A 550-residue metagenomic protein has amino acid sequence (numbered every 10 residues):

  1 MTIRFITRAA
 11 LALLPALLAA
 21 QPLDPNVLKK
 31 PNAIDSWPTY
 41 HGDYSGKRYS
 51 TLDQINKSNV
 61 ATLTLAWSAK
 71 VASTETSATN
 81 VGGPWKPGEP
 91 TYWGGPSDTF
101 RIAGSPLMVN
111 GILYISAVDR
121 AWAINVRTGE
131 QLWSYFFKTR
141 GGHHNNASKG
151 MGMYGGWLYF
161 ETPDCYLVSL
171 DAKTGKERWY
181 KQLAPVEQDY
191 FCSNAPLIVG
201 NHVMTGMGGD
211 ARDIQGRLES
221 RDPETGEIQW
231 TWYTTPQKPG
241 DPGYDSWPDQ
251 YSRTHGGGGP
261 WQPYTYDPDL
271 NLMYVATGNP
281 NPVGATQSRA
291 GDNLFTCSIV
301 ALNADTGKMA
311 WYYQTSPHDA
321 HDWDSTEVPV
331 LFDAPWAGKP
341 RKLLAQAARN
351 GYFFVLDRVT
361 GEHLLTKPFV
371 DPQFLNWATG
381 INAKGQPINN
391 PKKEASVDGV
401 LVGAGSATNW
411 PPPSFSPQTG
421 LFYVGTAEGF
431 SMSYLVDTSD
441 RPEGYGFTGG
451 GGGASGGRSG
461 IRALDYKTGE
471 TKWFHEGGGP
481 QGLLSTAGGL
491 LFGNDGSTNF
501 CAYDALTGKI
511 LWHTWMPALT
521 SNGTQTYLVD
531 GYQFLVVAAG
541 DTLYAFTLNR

Functional and structural regions predicted by a protein language model:
A20-D53, A78, P87-P90: N-terminal pre-domain segments of enzymes
I34-D35, N110-I112, G155-G156, G200-H202 (+5 more regions): Short coil/turn segments that connect the beta-strands within blades of beta-propeller domains
D43, D119, D164, G209 (+7 more regions): Residue-level signature of beta-propeller blades and closely related beta-rich strand-turn architectures in secreted
A69-S105, S134-Y154, Y180-A195, Y233-P263 (+8 more regions): Extracytoplasmic beta-rich repeat domains
D164, I214-R217, F295-T296, R341 (+3 more regions): A detector of repeated loop/turn-to-beta-strand junctions in beta-rich toroidal repeat architectures
L170, T174-G175, G216-I228, D292-K308 (+2 more regions): Beta-propeller blade signature
N522-R550: Blade-level signature of beta-propeller repeat domains, shared across WD40, Kelch, NHL, RCC1 and BNR/Asp-box propellers
